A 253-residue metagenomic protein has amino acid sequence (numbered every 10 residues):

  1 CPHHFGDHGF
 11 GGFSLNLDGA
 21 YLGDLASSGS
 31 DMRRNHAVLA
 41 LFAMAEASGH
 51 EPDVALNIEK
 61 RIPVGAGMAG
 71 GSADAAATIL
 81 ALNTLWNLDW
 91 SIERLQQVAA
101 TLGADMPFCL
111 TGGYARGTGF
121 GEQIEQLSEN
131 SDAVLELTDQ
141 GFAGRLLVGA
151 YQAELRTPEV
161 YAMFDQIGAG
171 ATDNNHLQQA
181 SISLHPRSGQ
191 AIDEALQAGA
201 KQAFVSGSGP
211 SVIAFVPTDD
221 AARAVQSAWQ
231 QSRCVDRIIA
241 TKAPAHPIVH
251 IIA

Functional and structural regions predicted by a protein language model:
C1-A66, T84, L88-E93, N130-D132 (+3 more regions): ATP-binding N-lobe of GHMP and related small-molecule kinases
S27-D31, A69, I182, V216: Charge-dense, low-complexity intrinsically disordered segments
L39-F42, L80, T101, A224: Charged/polar positions on well-ordered alpha helices
L41-A45, N83, I192, Q226-W229: Conserved hydrophobic residues forming the short capping helix/wall of the S-adenosyl-L-methionine
A66-R94, F108-L110: DPxDG-like acidic metal-binding loop motif
L88-A203, F215-A253: ATP-dependent small-molecule kinase catalytic core of the GHMP/sugar-kinase superfamily and closely related
P210-V212: Conserved glycine-rich beta-strand-loop-beta hairpin in the small C-terminal domain of fold type I
